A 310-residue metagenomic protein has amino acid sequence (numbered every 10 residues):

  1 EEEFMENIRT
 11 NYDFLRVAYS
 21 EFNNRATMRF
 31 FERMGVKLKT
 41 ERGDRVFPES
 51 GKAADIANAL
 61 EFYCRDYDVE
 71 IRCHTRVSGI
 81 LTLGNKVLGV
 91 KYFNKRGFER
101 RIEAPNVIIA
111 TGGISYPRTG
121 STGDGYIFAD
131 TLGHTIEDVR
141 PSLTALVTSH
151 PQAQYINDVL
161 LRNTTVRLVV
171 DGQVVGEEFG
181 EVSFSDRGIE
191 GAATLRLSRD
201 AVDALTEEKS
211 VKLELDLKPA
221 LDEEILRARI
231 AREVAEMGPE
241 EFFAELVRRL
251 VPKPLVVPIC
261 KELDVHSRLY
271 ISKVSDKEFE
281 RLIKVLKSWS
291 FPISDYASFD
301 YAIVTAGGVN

Functional and structural regions predicted by a protein language model:
E1-E3, K37, T135-R140, V147-Y270: An anion/pyrophosphate-binding glycine-rich loop and adjacent beta-alpha core in soluble alpha-beta enzymes
E1-E70, T75, F184: Conserved N-terminal/central alpha/beta ligand/cofactor-binding core
K39-T40, I71-C73, I109, I136-V139 (+1 more regions): General beta-strand structural signal in soluble alpha/beta enzymes
K52-I56, L81-L88: A short, glycine/Asx- and small/polar-enriched loop/turn that sits immediately N-terminal to a beta-strand
R72-T75, G79-L81, V257-N310: A glycine-rich dinucleotide-binding beta-alpha-beta segment and adjacent secondary-structure elements that constitute
H74, N94, T111-G112: Glycine-rich, N-terminal phosphate-binding loop of Rossmann-like dinucleotide-binding domains
R96-N106, E177-G180: Core beta-strand elements of the Rossmann-like FAD/NAD(P) dinucleotide-binding domain in flavoenzyme oxidoreductases
N106-Q152: Glycine-rich loop(s) and the adjacent beta-strand/alpha-helix scaffold that form part
